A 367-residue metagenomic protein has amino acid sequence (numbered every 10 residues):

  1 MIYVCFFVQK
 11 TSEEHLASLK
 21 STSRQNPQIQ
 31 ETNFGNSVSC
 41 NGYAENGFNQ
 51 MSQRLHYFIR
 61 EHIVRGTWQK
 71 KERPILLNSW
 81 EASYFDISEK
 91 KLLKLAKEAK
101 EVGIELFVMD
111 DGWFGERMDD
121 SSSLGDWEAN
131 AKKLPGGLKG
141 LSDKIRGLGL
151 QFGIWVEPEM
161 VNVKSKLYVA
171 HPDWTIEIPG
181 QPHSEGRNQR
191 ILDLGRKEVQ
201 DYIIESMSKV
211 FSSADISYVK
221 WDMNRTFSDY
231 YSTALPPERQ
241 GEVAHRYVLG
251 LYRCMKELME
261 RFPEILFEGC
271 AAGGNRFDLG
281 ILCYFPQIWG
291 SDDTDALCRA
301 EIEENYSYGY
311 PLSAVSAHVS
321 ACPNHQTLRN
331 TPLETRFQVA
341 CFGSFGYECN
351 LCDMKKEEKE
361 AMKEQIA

Functional and structural regions predicted by a protein language model:
M1-G153, E159-V161, K166, A361: Conserved structural scaffold segments of CAZyme catalytic domains across common CAZy folds
E14-L19, G35-E45, S320-L328, L333-A367: Flexible, acidic glycine-rich loops studded with aromatic residues
E31, K91-L92, E98-E101, N130 (+7 more regions): Carbohydrate-binding surfaces of carbohydrate-active enzymes
E72-P74, E81, F85, N130-A131 (+2 more regions): Active-site-adjacent "subsite" loops/lids of carbohydrate-active enzymes
L76-K90, S121-G136, E185-I204, P236-G250 (+1 more regions): The substrate-binding groove and active-site-proximal loops of carbohydrate-active enzymes, especially glycoside
G103-W113, Y202-P237: Active-site groove signature of glycoside hydrolases
M109-G115, V156-N162, W221-S228, A271-R276: Short, solvent-exposed turn/loop segments enriched in Gly/Ser/Thr/Pro and often Arg
N162, L167-D201, H245-C352: Glycan-recognition surfaces
